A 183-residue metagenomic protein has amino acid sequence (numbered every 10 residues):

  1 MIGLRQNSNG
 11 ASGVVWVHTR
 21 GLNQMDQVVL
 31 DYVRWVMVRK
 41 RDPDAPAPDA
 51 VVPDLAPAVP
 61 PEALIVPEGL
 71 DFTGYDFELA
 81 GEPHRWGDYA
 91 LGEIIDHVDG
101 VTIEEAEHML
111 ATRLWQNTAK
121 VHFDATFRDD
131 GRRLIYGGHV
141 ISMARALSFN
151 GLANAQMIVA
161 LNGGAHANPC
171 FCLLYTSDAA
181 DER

Functional and structural regions predicted by a protein language model:
M1-G10, L22, N162-L174: Active-site beta-strand->loop segment that positions catalytic residues and contacts the acyl thioester
I2-L4, R34, G100: Short, surface-exposed secondary-structure boundary micro-motifs
G10-H18: Short aromatic-glycine-enriched beta-strand elements
R39-G131: Non-catalytic linker/capping segments at the edges of enzyme domains
P67-T73, A146-I158: Short, basic/aromatic beta-hairpin or loop at an interaction surface
T126-S142, A153-L161, H166: Extended, compositionally biased flexible segments
Y175-E182: Conserved small/polar residues in nucleotide/adenosyl-binding loops
